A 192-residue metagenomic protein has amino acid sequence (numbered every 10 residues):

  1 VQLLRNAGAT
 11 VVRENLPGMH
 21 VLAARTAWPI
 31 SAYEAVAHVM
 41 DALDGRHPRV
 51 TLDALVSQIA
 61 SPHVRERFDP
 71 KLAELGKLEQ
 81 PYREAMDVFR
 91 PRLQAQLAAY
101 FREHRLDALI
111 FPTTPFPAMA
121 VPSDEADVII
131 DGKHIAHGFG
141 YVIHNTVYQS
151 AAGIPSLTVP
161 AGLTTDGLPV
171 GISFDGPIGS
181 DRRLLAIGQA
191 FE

Functional and structural regions predicted by a protein language model:
V1-I143, A151: Amidase signature
V1-T10, E84, N145, S150-E192: Structural helix-boundary/capping segments
